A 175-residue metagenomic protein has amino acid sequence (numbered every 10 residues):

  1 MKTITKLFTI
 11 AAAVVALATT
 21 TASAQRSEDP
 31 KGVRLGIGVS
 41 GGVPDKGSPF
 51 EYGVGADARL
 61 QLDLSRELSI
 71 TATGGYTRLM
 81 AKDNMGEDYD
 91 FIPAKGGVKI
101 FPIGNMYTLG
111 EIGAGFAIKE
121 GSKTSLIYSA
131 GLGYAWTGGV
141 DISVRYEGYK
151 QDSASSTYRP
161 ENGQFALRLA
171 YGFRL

Functional and structural regions predicted by a protein language model:
M1-P30, L175: Cleavable N-terminal export/targeting peptides
S23-I70, N162-L175: Short glycine/proline- and aromatic-enriched beta-strand/turn motifs that initiate or cap beta-hairpins
S27-D29, K46-Y52, M85-D90, K119-L126 (+1 more regions): Replace "Gram-negative outer membrane beta-barrel proteins" with "bacterial and organellar outer membrane beta-barrel
V39-D45, V54, G74-M80, I100 (+3 more regions): Transmembrane beta-strands of outer-membrane beta-barrel pores
R59-Q61, G97-K99, G131-A135, A170-G172: Transmembrane beta-barrel domains of outer membrane proteins
R66-I70, G104-T108, W136-V144, L175: Repeated loop/turn-to-beta-strand initiation elements of outer-membrane beta-barrel proteins
T77-L109: Helix-adjacent hinge/juxtasegments
Y107-A117, G121-S122: Mid-chain, well-packed structural core segment of small domains
